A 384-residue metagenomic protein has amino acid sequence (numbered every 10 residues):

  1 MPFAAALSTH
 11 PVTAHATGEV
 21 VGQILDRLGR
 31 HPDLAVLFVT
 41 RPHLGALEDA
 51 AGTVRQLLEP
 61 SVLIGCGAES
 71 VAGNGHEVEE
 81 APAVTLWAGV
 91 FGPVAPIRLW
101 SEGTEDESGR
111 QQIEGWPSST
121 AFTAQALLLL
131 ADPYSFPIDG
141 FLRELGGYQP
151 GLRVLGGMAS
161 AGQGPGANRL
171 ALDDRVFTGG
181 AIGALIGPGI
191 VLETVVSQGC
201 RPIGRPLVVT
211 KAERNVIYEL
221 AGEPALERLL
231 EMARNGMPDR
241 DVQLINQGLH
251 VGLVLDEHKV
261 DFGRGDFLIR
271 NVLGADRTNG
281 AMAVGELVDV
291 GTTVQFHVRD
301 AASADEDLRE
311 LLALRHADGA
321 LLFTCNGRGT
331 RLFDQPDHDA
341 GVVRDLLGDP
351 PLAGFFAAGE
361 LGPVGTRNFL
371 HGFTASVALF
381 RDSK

Functional and structural regions predicted by a protein language model:
M1-L34, V39-R55, P60-V62, C66-A320 (+2 more regions): Small-residue-enriched flexible segments
